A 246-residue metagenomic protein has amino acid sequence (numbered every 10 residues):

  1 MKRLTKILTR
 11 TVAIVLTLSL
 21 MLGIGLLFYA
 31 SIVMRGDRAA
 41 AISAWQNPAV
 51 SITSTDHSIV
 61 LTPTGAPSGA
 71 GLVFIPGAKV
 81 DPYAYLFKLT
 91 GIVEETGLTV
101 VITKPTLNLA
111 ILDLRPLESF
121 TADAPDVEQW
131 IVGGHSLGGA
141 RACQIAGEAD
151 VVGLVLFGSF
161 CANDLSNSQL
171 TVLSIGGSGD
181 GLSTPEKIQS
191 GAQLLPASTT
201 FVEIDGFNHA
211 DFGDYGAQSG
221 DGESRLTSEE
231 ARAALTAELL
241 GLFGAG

Functional and structural regions predicted by a protein language model:
K2-S51: N-terminal membrane-anchoring alpha-helices
G69-G77: Short beta-strand element of the alpha/beta-hydrolase
D81-K88, P185-E186: The serine-hydrolase catalytic nucleophile loop
L89-A110: Conserved alpha/beta-hydrolase
G133-A142: Gly/Ala-rich beta-loop-alpha elbow adjacent to hydrolase catalytic centers
D150-C161, T171: A conserved short beta-strand
S168, L173-G176: Short beta-strand/loop motif that positions the catalytic acidic residue of the alpha/beta-hydrolase fold
G176-E230: Active-site-adjacent alpha-helix of alpha/beta-hydrolase-fold enzymes
